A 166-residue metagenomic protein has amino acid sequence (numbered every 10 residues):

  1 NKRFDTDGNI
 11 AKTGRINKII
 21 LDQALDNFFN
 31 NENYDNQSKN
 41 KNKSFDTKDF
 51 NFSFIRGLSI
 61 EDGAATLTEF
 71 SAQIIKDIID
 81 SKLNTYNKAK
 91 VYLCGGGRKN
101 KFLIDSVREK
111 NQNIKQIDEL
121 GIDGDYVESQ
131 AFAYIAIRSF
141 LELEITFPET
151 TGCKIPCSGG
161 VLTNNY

Functional and structural regions predicted by a protein language model:
N1-F4, I79-K82, I137-F147: Short helix-capping/linker segments at secondary-structure and domain boundaries
K2-K88, K101-Q112: A contiguous, well-structured pocket-lining segment that forms one wall/lid of small-molecule binding clefts in soluble
E61, V91, L120-I122: Membrane-interface transmembrane-helix boundary segments in multi-pass integral membrane proteins
E69, D118-Y166: Glycine-rich phosphate-binding/hydrolytic loop that grips phosphoryl groups
A89-N100, S129: Glycine-rich beta-strand-to-loop/alpha-helix junction loops that act as flexible
N100-L103, D123-D125: Short active-site-adjacent structural elements
I114-Q116: Generic structural signal for residues in well-ordered beta-strands
